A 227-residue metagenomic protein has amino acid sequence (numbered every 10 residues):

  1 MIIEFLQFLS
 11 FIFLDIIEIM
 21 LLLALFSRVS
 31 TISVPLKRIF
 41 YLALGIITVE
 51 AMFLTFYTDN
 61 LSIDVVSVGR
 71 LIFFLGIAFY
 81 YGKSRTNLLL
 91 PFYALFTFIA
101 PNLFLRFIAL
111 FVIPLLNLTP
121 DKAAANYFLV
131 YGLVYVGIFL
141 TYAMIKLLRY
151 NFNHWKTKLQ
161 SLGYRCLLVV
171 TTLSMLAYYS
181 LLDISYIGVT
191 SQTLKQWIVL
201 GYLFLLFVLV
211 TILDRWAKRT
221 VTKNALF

Functional and structural regions predicted by a protein language model:
M1-Q7: Short, strongly hydrophobic alpha-helical membrane anchors
Q7-F8, F73, I77, K195-I198: Generic, low-specificity signal for short hydrophobic/alpha-helical stretches with a mild N-terminal bias, encompassing
I12, M20-I39, M52-V169, Y179-T190: Juxtamembrane segments at transmembrane-helix boundaries in multi-pass signal-transduction membrane proteins
T141-K158, A177-Q196, G201-F227: Juxtamembrane or sensor-core-proximal signal-transducing alpha helices that couple sensory domains to cytosolic
T171-M175: Transmembrane helical elements of multi-pass membrane transporters/channels
